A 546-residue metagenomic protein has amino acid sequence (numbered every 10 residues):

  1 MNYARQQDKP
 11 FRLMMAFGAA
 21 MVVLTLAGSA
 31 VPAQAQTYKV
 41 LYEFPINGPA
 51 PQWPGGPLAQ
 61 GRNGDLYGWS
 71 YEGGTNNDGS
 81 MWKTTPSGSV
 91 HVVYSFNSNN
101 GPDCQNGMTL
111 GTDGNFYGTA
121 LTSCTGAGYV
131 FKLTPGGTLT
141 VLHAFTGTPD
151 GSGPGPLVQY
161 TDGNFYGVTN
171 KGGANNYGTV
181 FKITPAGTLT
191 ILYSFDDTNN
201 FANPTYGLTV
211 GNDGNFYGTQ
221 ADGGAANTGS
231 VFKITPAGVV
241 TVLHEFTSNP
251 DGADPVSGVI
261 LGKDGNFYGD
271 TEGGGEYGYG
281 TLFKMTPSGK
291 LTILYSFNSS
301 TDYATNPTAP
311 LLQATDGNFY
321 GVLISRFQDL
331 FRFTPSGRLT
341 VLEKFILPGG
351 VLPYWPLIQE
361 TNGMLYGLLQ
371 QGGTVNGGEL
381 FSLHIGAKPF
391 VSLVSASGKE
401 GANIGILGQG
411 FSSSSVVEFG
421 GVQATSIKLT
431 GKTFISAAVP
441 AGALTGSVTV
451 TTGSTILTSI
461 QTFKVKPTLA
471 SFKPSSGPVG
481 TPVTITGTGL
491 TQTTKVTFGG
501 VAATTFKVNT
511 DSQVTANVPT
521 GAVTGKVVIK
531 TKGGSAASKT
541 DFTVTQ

Functional and structural regions predicted by a protein language model:
N2-A470, S475-V479, T484, K495-F498 (+2 more regions): Extracellular beta-propeller repeat domains
F506: Hydrophobic anchor at the start of a short beta-strand that flanks the dinucleotide cofactor-binding loop
